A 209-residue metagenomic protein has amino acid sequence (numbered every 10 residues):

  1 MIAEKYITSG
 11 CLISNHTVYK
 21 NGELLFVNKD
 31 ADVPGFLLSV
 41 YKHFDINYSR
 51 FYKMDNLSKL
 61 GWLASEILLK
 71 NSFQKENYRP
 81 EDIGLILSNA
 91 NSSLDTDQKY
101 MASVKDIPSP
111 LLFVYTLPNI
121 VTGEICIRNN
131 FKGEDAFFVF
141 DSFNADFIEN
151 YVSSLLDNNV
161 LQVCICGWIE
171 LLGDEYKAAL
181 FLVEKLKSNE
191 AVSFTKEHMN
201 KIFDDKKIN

Functional and structural regions predicted by a protein language model:
M1-D146, N150-L161, I165-N209: Conserved "HGTGT" condensation-loop signature of ketosynthase/thiolase-family condensing enzymes that catalyze
